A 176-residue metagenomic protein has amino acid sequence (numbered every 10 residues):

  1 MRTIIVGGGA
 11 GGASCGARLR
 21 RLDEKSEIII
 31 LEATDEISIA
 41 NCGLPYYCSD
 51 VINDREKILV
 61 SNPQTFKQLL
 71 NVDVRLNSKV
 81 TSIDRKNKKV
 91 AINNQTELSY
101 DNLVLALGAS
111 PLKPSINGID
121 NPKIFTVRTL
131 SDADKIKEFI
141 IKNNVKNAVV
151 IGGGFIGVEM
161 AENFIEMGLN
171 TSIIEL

Functional and structural regions predicted by a protein language model:
M1-I4, L59-I151, E166, S172: FAD-binding core/adjacent interface of flavoenzyme oxidoreductases
M1-V72, N163-L176: Beta1-alpha1 glycine-rich phosphate/pyrophosphate-binding loop at the start of Rossmann-like nucleotide-binding domains
G12, G157-V158: N-terminal Rossmann-fold NAD(P) dinucleotide-binding loop
D84, E159, E175: Conserved acidic functional residues
G153-F155: Short, glycine-/small-residue-rich phosphate/pyrophosphate-handling segment
